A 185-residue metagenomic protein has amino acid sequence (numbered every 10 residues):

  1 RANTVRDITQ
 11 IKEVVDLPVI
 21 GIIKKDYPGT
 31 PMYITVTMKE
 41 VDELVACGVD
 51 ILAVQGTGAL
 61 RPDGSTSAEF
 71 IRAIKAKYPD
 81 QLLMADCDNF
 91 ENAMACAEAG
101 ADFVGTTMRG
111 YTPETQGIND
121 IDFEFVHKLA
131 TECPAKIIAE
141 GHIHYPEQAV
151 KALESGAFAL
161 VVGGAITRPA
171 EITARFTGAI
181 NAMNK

Functional and structural regions predicted by a protein language model:
R1-A2, A46-I51: Catalytic domains of carbohydrate-active enzymes, especially glycoside hydrolases
R1-I20, P31-M38, G56-A76, N89-A95 (+3 more regions): Active-site-adjacent beta->alpha loops and helix N-cap segments on the catalytic face of soluble alpha/beta enzymes
V19-I23, L52-V54, L83-A85, V104-T106 (+2 more regions): Hydrophobic faces of well-ordered beta-strands that scaffold small-molecule active sites in alpha/beta enzyme cores
K25-D26, G58: Acidic, glycine-rich active-site loops and adjacent beta-strand->loop/helix elements that engage anionic groups
G29-L44, D88-G100, A135, A139 (+1 more regions): Catalytic cores of alpha/beta
C47, Q55, K77, T107 (+7 more regions): Change "in soluble alpha/beta enzymes" to "in soluble alpha/beta proteins
D80-M84, P113: Active-site rim loops that border cofactor/substrate pockets in soluble metabolic enzymes
